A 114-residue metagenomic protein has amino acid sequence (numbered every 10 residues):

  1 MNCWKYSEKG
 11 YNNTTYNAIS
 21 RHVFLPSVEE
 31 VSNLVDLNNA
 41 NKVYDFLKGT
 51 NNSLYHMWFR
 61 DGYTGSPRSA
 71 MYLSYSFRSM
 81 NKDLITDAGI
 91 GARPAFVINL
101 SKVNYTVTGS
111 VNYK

Functional and structural regions predicted by a protein language model:
M1-K114: Collagenous Gly-X-Y triple-helix signature in extracellular proteins
